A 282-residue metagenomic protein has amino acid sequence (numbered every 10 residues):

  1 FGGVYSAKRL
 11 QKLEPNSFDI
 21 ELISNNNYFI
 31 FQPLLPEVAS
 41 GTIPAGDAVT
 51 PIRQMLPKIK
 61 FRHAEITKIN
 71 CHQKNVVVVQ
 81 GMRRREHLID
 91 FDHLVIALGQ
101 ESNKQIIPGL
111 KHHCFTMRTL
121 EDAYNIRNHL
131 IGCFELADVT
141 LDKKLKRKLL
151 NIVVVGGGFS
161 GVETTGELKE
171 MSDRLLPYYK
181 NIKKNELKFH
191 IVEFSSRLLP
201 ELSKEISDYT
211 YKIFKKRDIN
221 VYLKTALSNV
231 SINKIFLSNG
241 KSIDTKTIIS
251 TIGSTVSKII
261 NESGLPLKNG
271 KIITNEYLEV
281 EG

Functional and structural regions predicted by a protein language model:
F1-K68, F159-L202: Beta1-alpha1 glycine-rich phosphate/pyrophosphate-binding loop at the start of Rossmann-like nucleotide-binding domains
F29-Q32, N103-I106, K258-I259: Short acidic/His/Gly/Ser-rich catalytic and metal-binding motifs that mark active-site loops of diverse hydrolases
L35-G41, K111-F115, I206, G264-L265: Short glycine-enriched, charge-decorated loop/helix-capping segments at active-site entrances that position
P57-N70, K215-V230: A conserved beta-strand/loop element that lines the FAD pocket in flavoprotein oxidoreductases
K60-V153, M171, I249: FAD-binding core/adjacent interface of flavoenzyme oxidoreductases
G99-S102, T165, S254-T255: Short glycine-rich anion-binding loops that position phosphate/pyrophosphate groups of nucleotides and phosphorylated
H112, M117-I213, R217, V221-L223: Predominantly flavin-linked oxidoreductase catalytic cores and closely associated redox partners
H113-D142, S242-G282: FAD-site-proximal beta/loop scaffold in flavoenzymes
